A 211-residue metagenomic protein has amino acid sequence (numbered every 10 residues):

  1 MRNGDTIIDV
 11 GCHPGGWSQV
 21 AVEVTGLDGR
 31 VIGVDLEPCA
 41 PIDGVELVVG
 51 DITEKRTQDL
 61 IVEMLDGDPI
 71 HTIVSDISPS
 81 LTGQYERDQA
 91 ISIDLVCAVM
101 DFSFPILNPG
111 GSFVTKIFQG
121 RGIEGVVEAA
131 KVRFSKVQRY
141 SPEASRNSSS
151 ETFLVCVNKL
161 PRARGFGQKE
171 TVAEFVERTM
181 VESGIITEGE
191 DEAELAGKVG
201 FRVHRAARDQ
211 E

Functional and structural regions predicted by a protein language model:
M1, T25, L65, I106-L107: A generic alpha-to-beta junction signature in SAM-dependent methyltransferases
R2-H13: Conserved class I S-adenosyl-L-methionine
D5, G29, G111: Glycine-centered, small-residue-biased loops immediately flanking beta-strands in adenine/cofactor-binding cores
P14-L27: Conserved SAM-binding loop of SAM-dependent methyltransferases across substrates and taxa, primarily the Class I
D28, L36, V62-E63, F166-E170: Class I S-adenosyl-L-methionine-dependent methyltransferase catalytic core
V34-T82: S-adenosyl-L-methionine
Y85, Q89-I91, L95-Y140: Conserved Class I SAM-dependent methyltransferase catalytic core
N147-E211: SAM/dcSAM-binding transferase cores
